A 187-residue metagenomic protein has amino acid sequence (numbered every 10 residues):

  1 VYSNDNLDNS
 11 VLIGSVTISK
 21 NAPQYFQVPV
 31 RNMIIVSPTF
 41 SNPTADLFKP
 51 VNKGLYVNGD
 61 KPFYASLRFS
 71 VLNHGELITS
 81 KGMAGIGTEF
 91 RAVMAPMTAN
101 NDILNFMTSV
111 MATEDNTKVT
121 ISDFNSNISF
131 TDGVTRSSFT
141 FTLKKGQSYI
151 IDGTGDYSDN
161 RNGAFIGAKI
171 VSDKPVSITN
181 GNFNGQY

Functional and structural regions predicted by a protein language model:
V1-Y187: Intrinsically disordered, low-complexity linker/terminal regions across diverse proteins
